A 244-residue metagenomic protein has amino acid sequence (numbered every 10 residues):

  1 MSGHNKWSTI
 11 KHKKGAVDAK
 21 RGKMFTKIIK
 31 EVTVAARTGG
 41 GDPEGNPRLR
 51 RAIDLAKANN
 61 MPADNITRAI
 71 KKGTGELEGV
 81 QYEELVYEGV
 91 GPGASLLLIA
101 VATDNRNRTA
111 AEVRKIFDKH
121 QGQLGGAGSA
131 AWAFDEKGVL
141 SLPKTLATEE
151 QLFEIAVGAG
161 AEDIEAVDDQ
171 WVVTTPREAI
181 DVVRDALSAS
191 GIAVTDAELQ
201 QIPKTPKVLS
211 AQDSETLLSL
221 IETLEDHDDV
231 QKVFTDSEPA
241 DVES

Functional and structural regions predicted by a protein language model:
M1-G125, A130, D135-V139, V208: N-terminal cationic and glycine-rich segments that engage phosphates or anionic surfaces
V139-S244: Positively charged, low-complexity, intrinsically disordered RNA-binding extensions
